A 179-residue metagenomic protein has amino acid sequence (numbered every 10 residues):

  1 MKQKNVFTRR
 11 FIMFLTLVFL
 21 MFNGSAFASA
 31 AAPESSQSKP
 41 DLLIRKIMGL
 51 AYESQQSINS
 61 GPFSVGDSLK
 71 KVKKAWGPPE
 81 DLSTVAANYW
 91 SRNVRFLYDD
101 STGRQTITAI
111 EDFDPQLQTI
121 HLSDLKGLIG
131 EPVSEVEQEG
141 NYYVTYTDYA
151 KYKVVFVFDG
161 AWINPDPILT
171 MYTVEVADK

Functional and structural regions predicted by a protein language model:
K2-A31: Sec-dependent N-terminal signal peptides of Gram-positive bacterial secreted proteins and lipoproteins
S36-K179: A cross-family detector of function-defining hotspots
